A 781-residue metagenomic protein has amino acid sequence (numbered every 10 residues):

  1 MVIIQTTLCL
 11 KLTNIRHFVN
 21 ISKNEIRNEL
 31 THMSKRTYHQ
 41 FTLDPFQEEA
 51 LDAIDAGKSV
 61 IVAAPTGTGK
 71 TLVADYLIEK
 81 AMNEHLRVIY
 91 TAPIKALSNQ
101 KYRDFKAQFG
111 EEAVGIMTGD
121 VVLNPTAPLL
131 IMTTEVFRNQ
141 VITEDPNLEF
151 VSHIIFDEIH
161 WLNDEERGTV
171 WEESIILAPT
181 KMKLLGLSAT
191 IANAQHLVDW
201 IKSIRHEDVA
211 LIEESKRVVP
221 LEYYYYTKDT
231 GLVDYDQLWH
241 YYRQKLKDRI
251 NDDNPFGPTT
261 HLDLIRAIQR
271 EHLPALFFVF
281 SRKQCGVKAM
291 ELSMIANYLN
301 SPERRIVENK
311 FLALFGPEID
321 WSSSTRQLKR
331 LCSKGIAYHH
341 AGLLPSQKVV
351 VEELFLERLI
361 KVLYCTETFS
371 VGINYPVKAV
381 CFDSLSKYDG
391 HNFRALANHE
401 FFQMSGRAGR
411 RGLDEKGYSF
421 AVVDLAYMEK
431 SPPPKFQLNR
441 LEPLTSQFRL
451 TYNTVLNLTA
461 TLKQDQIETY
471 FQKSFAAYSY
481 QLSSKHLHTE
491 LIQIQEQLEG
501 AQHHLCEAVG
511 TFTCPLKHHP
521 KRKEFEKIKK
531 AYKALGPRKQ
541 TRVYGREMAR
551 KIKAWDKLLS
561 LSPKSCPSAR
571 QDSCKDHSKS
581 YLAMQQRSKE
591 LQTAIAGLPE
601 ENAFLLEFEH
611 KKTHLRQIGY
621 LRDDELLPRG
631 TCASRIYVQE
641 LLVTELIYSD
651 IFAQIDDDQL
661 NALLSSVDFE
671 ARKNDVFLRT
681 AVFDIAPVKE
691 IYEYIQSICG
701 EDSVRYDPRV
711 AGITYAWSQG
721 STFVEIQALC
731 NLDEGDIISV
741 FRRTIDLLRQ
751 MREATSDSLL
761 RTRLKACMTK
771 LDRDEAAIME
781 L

Functional and structural regions predicted by a protein language model:
T7-D52, A56-S59, P302-T325, K329: Helicase-associated low-complexity/disordered flanking segments
D44-R205, V209-V219, Y226, A275-F278 (+1 more regions): Conserved P-loop/Walker A NTP-binding site and adjacent catalytic elements of P-loop NTPases
I89-T91, S98-N99, K106-I116, F278 (+7 more regions): Conserved C-terminal RecA-like helicase domain
T126-V141, G335-Y338, G342-L344, F355-S370: Conserved two-lobed SF2 helicase motor
K183, H196-D199, E207-K288: Conserved interdomain linker/interface between the two RecA-like ATPase lobes of SF2 helicase motors
A337, L356-I360, R449-L781: Non-catalytic terminal extensions of ATP-dependent helicases
V362, F369-S386, Y418-V422: A short beta-strand element within the Helicase C-terminal
S386, A397-P434: Conserved segment of the helicase C-terminal RecA-like domain
